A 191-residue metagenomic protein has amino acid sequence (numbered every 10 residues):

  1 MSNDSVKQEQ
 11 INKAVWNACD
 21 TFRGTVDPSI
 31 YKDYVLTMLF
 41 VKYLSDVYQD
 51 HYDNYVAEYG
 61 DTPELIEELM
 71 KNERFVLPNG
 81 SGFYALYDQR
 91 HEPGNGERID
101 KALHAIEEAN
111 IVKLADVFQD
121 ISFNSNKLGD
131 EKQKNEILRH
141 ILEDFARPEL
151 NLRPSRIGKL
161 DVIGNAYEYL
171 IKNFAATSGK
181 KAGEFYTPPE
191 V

Functional and structural regions predicted by a protein language model:
M1-V191: Non-catalytic, mostly N-terminal accessory regions of nucleic-acid modification and defense proteins
